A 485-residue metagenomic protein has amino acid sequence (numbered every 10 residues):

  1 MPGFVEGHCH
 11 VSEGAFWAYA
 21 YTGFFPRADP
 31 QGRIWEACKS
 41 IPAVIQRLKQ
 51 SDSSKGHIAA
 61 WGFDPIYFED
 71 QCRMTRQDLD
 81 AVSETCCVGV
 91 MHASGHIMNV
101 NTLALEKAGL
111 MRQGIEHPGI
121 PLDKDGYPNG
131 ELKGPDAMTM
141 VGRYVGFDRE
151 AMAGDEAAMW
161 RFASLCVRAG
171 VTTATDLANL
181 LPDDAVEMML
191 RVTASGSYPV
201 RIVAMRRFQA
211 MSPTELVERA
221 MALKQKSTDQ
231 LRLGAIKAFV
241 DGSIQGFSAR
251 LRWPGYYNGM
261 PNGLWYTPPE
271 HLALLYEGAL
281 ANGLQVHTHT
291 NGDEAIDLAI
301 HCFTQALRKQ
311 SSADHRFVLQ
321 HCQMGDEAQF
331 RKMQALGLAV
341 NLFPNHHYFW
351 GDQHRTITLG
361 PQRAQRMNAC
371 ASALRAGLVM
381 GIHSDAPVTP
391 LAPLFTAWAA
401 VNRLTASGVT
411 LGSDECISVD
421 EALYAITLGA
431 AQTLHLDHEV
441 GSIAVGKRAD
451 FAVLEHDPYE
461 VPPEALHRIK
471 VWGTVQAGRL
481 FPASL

Functional and structural regions predicted by a protein language model:
M1-V217, A238, S243-G278, N282-N291 (+4 more regions): Divalent metal-binding segments
G7, L336, A449: An anion/phosphate-binding loop that grips the pyrophosphate of nucleotide cofactors and donors
H10, Q230-S248, L338-Y348: Non-cysteine beta-strand/loop elements that form the S-adenosyl-L-methionine
G146, E277-H287, E294-F317, H321-C322 (+4 more regions): His/Asp/Glu-enriched, well-ordered alpha-helical/loop segment that forms or immediately abuts the divalent-metal
V192-G196, M221-L231, R308-S312, M333-G337: Acidic (Asp/Glu)-rich catalytic clusters
